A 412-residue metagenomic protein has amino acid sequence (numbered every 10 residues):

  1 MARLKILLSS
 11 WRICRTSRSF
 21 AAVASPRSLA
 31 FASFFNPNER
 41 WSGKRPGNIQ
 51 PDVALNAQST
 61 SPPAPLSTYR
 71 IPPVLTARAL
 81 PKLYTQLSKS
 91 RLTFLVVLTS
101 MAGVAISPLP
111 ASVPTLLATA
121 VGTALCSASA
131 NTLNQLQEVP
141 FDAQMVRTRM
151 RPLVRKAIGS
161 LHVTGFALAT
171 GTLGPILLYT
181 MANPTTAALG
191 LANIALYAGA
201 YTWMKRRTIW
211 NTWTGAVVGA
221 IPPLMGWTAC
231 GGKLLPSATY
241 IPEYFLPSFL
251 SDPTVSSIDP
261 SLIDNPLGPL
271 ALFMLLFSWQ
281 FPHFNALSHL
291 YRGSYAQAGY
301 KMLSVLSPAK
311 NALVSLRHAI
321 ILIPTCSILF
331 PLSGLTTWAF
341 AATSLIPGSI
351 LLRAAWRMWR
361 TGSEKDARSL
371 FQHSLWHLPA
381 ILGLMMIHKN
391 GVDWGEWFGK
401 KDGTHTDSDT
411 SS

Functional and structural regions predicted by a protein language model:
M1-T85, T239-S257, N390-S412: Transit-peptide-like, low-complexity N-terminal presequences and other terminal intrinsically disordered regions
L66-A77, P81, Q137-R155, F284-K310: Cytosolic, membrane-interface loops and tails of multi-pass inner-membrane proteins
L98-V139, R147, G171-I176, A188-G199 (+1 more regions): Membrane-embedded alpha-helical segments that form the functional core of polytopic membrane enzymes, especially those
M101, P152, A167, G215-C230 (+1 more regions): Small-residue-rich segments of transmembrane alpha-helices in multi-pass membrane proteins, especially helix faces
A105-V121, P175-A188, P223-M274, I328-A339 (+2 more regions): Helix-coil boundary and interhelical linker segments in multi-pass alpha-helical membrane proteins
V139, A143, R147-P184, A309-P331: Multi-pass membrane catalytic core of lipid/isoprenoid biosynthesis enzymes
S160-K233: Intramembrane alpha-helical segments
V305-N311, L352-I381: Interfacial loop-to-transmembrane junctions
